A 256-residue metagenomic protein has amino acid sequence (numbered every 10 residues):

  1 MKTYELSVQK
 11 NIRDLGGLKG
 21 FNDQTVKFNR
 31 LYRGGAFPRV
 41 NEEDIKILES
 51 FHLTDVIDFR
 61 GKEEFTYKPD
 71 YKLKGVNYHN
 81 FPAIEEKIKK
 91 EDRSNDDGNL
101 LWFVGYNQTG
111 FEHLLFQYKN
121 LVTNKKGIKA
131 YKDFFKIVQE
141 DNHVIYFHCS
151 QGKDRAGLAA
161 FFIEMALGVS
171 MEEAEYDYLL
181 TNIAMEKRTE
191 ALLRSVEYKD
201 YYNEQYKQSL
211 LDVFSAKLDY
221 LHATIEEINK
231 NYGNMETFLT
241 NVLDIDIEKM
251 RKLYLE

Functional and structural regions predicted by a protein language model:
M1-I145, A159-E256: Cys-dependent protein tyrosine phosphatase-like superfamily
H148: Conserved catalytic-core segments centered on acid/base and nucleophilic motifs
Q151, R155-A156: Ser/Thr-glycine-rich phosphate-binding loops at phosphate-binding pockets of nucleotides, nucleotide cofactors
